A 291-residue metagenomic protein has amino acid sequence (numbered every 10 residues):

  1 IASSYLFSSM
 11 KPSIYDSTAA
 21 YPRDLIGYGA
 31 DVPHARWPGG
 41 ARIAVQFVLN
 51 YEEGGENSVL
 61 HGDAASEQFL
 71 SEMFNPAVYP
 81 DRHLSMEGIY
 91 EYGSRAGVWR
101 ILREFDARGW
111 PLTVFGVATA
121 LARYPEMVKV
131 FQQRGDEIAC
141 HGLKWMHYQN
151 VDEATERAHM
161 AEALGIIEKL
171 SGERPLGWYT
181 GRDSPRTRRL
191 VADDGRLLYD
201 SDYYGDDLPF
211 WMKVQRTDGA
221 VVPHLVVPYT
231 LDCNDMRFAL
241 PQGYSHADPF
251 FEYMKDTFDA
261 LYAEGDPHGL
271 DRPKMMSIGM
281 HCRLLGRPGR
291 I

Functional and structural regions predicted by a protein language model:
I1-S9: N-terminal amphipathic/basic-hydrophobic helices that include classical n-h-c signal peptides and signal-anchor
K11-L225, F251-I278, L284-I291: Catalytic alpha-helical scaffold of carbohydrate-active enzymes acting on polysaccharides/glycoconjugates
V226-A260: A conserved mid-domain beta-alpha-beta active-site/ligand-binding segment of alpha/beta enzyme cores
D232-N234, M280-R283: Active-site clefts of carbohydrate-active enzymes
